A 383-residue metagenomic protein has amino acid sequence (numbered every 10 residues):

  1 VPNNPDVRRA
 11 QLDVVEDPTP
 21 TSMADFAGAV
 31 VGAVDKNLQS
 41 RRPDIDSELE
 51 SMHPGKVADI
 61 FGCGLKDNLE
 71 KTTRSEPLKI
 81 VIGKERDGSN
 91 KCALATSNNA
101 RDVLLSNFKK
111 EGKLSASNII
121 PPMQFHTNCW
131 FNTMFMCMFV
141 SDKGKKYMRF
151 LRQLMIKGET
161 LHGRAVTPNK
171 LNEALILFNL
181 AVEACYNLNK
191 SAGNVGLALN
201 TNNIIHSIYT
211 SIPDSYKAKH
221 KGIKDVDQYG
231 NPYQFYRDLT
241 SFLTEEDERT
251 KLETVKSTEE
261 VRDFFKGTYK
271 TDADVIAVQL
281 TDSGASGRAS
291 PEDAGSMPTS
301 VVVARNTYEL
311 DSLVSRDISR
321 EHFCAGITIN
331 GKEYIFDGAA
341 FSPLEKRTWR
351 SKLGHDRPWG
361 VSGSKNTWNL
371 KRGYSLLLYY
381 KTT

Functional and structural regions predicted by a protein language model:
V1-P122, V303: Non-catalytic, low-structured ubiquitin/UBL-interacting segments
P2, D274, G284-S300, N330 (+1 more regions): Intrinsically disordered, low-complexity terminal tails and linkers in large eukaryotic cytosolic proteins
D13, P43, E48, S312-T383: Conserved catalytic-core surface of thiol
G88, C92-L114, T127-D282: Papain-like cysteine protease catalytic cores
Q124-H126, T271-A273, S296, R305-Y308 (+2 more regions): Eukaryote-biased feature marking scaffold/signaling PDZ-domain proteins and nuclear chromatin regulators
T127, I276, T299, F323-A325: Residue-level detector of short, conserved catalytic/binding motifs and their immediate flanks
W130, M136-F139, G284-R288, S319 (+2 more regions): Eukaryotic short linear interaction motifs
R288-F323: A surface-exposed beta-alpha-beta supersecondary segment
